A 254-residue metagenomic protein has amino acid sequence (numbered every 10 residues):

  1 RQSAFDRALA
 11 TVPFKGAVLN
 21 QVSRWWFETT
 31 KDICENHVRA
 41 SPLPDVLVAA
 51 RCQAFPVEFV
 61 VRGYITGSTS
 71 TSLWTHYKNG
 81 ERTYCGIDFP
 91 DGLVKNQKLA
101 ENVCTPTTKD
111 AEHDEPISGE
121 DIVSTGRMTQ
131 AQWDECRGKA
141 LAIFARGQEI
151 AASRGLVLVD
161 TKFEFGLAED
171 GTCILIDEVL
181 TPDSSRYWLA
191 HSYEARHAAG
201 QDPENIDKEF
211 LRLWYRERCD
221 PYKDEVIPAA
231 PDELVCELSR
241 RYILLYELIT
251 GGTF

Functional and structural regions predicted by a protein language model:
R1-T107, P221-F254: Active-site loop/lid in soluble adenylation, ligation, and acyl-transfer enzymes
A17, Q21, A131, E135-G138 (+4 more regions): Generic recognition of stable, solvent-exposed alpha-helical segments in well-folded globular domains
A40-D45, A151-L167: A short glycine-rich, hydrophobically flanked beta-strand micro-motif that places a catalytic Asp/Glu for divalent metal
A54-P56, G155-L158, E169-C173: Coil-to-beta-strand transition motifs
K98-T129: A short mid-domain helix/strand-loop element embedded in enzyme catalytic domains that forms or borders the active-site
M128-V159: A long amphipathic alpha-helix within ATP-dependent nucleotide-binding catalytic cores
E164-K208: Catalytic activation segment of kinase domains across protein kinase-like and atypical kinase folds
Q201-K223: Short glycine/proline-rich, acidic loop/turn segments that cap or connect secondary-structure elements
